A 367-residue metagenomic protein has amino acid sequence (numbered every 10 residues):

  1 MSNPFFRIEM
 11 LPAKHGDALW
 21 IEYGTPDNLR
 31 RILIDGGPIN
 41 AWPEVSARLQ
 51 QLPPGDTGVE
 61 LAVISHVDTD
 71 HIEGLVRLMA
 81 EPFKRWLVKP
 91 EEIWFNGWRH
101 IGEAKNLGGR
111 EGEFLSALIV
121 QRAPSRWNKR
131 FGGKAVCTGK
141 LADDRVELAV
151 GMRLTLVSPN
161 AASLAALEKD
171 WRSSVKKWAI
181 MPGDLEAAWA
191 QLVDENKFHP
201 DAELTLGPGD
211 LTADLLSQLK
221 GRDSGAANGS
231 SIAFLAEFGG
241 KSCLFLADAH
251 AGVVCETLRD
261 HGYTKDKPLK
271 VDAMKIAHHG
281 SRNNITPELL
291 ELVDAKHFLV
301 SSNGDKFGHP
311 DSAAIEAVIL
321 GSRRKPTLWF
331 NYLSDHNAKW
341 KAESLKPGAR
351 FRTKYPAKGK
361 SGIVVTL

Functional and structural regions predicted by a protein language model:
M1-F6, H15-D17, E237-G239, A249-G252 (+4 more regions): C-terminal regulatory/interaction regions
S2-F6, E81-S242, P326-T327, N331-L367: Flexible, acidic/histidine-containing loops and adjacent segments that form or flank the divalent-metal
S2-G58, A227-G252: Conserved beta-strand hairpin/beta-sheet module of binuclear metal-dependent hydrolase folds, prominently
E9-L11, I32, V63, W94 (+3 more regions): Hydrophobic/aromatic beta-strand patches that form the interior of the parallel beta-sheet core in alpha/beta enzyme
P26-A62, V76-W86, A166-A188, A249-K267: Pre-active-site segment of Zn-dependent metallo-hydrolases
R30-I32, G58-L61, E92, L154 (+3 more regions): Structural motif
D35-P38, V67, W98, P159-A161 (+4 more regions): Active-site metal-binding loops of divalent metal-dependent hydrolases
V59-D70, M274-H278: Metallo-beta-lactamase
